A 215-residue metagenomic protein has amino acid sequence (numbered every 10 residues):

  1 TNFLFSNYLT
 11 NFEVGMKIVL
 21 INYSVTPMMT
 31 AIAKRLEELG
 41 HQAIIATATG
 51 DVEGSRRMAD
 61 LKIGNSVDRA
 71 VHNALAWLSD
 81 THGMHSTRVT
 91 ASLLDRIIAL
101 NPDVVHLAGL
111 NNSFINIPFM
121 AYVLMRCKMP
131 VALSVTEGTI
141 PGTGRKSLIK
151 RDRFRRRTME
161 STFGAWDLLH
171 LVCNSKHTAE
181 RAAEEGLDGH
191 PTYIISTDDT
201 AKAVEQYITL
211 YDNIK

Functional and structural regions predicted by a protein language model:
L4-A59, R126-M129, W166, N174 (+1 more regions): N-terminal subdomain of nucleotide-sugar transferases
L20, L94-I115, P130-S134: Short N-terminal targeting/anchoring amphipathic segment
M28, A48, A108, L171-K176 (+2 more regions): Replace "coordinates the UDP/GDP/TDP-sugar" with "coordinates nucleotide-activated sugar donors
E38, I45-V104: A conserved catalytic-core segment of Leloir-type glycosyltransferases
V104-H106, A121-G144, V172: Active-site proximal beta-strand in glycosyltransferases
Y122-R126, G138-T139, R151-L171: Membrane-proximal helix-turn-helix segments that form the acceptor-binding/catalytic region of lipid-linked
A179-T197: Helix-loop-beta element that forms the nucleotide-linked donor phosphate-binding surface in glycosyltransferases
D199-K215: C-terminal alpha-helical cap of glycosyltransferases
